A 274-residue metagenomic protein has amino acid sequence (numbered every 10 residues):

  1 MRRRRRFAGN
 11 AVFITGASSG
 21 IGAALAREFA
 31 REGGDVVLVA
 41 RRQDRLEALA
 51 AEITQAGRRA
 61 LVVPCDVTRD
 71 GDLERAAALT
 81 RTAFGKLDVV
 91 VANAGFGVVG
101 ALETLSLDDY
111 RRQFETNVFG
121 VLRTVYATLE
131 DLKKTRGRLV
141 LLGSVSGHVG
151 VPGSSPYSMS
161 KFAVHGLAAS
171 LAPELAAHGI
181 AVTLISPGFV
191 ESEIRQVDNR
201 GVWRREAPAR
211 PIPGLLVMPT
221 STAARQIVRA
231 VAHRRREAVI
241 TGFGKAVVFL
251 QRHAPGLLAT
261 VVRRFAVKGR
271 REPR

Functional and structural regions predicted by a protein language model:
S18-S19: Conserved glycine-rich cofactor-binding loop
E32-L49: Conserved glycine-rich Rossmann-like NAD(P)H-binding loop of the short-chain dehydrogenase/reductase
P64-R75, L107: The beta1-alpha1 cofactor-binding region of Rossmann-like NAD(H)/NADP(H)-dependent oxidoreductases
A101-L102, S106-R111: Substrate-binding pocket helix/loop in short-chain dehydrogenase/reductase
V125, S160: Active-site helix of classical SDR
S144: Residue(s) in the substrate-gating loop at a strand-loop-helix junction that position the organic substrate next
A177-G242: SDR active-site lid
